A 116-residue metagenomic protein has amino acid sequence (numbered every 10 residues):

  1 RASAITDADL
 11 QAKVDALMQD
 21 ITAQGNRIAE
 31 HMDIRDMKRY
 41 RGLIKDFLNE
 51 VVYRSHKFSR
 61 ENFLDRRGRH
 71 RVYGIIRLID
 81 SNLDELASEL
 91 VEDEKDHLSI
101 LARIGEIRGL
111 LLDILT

Functional and structural regions predicted by a protein language model:
A2-L48, S55-H70: N-terminal intrinsically disordered, cationic/polar leader segments that include organellar targeting peptides
L17-D20, Q24, F47-R54, I75-N82 (+2 more regions): Amphipathic, well-ordered alpha-helical segments in soluble domains
F63-E92: Strongly charged, low-complexity linkers/loops
N82-T116: C-terminal or internal capping secondary-structure element at the end of a domain, subdomain, or sheet
